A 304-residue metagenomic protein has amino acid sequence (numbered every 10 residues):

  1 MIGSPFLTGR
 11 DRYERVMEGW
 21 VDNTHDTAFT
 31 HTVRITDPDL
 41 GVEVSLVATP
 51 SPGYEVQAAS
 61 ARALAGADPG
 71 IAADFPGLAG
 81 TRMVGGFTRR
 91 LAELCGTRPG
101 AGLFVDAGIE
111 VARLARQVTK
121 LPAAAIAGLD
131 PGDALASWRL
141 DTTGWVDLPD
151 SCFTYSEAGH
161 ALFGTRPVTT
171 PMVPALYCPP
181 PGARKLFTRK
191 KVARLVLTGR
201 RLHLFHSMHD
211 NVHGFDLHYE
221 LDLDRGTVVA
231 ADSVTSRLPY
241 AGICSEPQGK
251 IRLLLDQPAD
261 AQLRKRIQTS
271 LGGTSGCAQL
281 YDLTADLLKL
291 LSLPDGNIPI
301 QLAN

Functional and structural regions predicted by a protein language model:
I2-F163, H209-N304: Active-site- and interface-proximal helix/loop "cap" or "latch" segments in soluble metabolic and energy-transducing
G164-L202: Short, compositionally biased leader-like segments
H203-S207: Short, basic/aromatic recognition patches
